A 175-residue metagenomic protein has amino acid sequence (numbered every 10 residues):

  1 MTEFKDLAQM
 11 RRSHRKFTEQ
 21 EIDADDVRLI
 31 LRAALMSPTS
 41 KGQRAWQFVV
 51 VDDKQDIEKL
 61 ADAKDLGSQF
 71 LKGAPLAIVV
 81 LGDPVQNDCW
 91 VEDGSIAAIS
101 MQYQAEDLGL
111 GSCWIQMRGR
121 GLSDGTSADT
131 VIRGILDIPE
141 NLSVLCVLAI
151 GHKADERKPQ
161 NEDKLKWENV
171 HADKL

Functional and structural regions predicted by a protein language model:
M1-L175: Acidic, surface-exposed loops and disordered segments
